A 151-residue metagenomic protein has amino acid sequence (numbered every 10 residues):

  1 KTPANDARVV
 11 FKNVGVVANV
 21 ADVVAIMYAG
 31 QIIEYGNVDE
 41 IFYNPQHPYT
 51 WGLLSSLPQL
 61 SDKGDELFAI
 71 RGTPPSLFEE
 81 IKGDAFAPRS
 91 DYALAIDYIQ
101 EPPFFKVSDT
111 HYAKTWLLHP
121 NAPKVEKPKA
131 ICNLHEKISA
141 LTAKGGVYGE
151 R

Functional and structural regions predicted by a protein language model:
K1-E66: P-loop NTP-binding/switch modules centered on Walker-like glycine-rich loops
A7-R8, G15, N121-P123, E150: Intrinsic disorder/low-complexity detector
V38-L141: Short catalytic/signature loops enriched in Gly
T142-R151: Long, low-complexity, intrinsically disordered segments
